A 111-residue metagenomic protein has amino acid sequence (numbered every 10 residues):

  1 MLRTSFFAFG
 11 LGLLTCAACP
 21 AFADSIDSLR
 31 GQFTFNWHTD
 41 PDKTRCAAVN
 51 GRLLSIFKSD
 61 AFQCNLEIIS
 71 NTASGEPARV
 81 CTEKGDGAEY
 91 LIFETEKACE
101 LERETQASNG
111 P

Functional and structural regions predicted by a protein language model:
L2: Active-site activation/catalytic loop segments of kinase-like enzymes and analogous catalytic loops in related
S5-A17: Bacterial N-terminal signal peptides
D24-P111: Post-signal/leader-peptide non-cytosolic segments of secretory proteins
